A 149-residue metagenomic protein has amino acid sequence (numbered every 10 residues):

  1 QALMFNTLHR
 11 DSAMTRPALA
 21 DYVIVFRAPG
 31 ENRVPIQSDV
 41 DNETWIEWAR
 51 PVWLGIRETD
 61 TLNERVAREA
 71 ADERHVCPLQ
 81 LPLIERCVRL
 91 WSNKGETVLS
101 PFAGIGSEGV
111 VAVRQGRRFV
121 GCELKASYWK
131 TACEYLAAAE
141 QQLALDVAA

Functional and structural regions predicted by a protein language model:
Q1-T131, A149: Core catalytic lobe of class I
C133-A149: S-adenosyl-L-methionine
